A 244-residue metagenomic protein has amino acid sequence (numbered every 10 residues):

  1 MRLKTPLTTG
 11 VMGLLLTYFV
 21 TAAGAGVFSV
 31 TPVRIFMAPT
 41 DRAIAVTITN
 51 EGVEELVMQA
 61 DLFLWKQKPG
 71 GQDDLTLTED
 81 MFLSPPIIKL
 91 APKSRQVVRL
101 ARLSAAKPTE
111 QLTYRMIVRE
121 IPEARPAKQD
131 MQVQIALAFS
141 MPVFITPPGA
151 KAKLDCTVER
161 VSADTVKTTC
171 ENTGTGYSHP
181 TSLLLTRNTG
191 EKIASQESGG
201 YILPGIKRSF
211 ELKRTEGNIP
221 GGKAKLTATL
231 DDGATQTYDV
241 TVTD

Functional and structural regions predicted by a protein language model:
F19-A22: N-terminal signal peptide c-region/cleavage motif recognized by signal peptidases
A25-E51, I87, A152-A163, G199: Beta-sheet-dominated interaction scaffolds and their linkers
I48-G52, T168-G174: Asparagine-centered strand-capping/turn motif at beta-strand->loop junctions
E54-L62, G176-L183: Short, hydrophobic/aromatic beta-strand segments
L64-T78, E123-R125, H179, T186-Q196: Short aromatic-acidic-glycine turn motif
D73-A105, K192-N218: Intrinsically disordered, low-complexity Pro/Gly/Ser/Thr-rich segments with frequent PxxP/GP/PP motifs and embedded
L103-T146, A150, N218-D244: Terminal connector regions
L183-T243: Structured core of small recognition/catalytic domains
